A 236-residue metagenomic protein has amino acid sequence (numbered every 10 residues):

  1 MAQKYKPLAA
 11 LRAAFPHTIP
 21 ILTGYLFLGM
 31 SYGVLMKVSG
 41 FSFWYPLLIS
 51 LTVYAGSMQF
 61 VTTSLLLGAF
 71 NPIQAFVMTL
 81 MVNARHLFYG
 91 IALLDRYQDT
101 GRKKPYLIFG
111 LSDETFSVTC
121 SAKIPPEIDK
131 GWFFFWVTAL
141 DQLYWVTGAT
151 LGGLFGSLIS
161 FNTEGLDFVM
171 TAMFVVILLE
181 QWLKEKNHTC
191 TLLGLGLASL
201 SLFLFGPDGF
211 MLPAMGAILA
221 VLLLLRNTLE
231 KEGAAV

Functional and structural regions predicted by a protein language model:
M1-A14, I128-D129, R226-V236: Intrinsically disordered, low-complexity non-transmembrane regions of multi-pass membrane transporters
A2-Q3, F76-D167: Helix-loop-helix junctions within the multi-pass membrane cores of secondary transporters/permeases
Y5, A13-I108, A122, Y144: Pore-lining transmembrane helices
V34, S64, A92, V118 (+3 more regions): Alpha-helical scaffold segments in soluble metabolic enzymes
S39-F43, G56, Y97, I159-T163 (+4 more regions): Membrane-interfacial segments
Y54-M58, M81-F88, M173-L179, A198-L200 (+1 more regions): Alpha-helical transmembrane segments and their membrane-interface exit regions
L65-F70, D95-R102, K123-I128, K184-L192 (+2 more regions): A cytosolic-side transmembrane-helix exit/cap motif
G131-P213, L224-L225: Membrane-embedded alpha-helical modules
